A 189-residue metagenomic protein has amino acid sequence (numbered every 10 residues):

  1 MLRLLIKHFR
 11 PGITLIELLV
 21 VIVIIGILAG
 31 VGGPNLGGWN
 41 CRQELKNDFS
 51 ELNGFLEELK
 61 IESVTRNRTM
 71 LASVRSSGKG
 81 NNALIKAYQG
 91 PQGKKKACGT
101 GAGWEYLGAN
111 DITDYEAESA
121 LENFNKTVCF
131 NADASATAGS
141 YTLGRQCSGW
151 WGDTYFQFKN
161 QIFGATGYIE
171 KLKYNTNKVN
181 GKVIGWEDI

Functional and structural regions predicted by a protein language model:
M1-I13: N-terminal leader/signal peptides at the extreme start of proteins
L2, L19, V31-K46, S50 (+5 more regions): N-terminal helix-rich module
I13-V23: N-terminal signal-anchor/signal peptide hydrophobic helix marking the start of the first transmembrane segment
